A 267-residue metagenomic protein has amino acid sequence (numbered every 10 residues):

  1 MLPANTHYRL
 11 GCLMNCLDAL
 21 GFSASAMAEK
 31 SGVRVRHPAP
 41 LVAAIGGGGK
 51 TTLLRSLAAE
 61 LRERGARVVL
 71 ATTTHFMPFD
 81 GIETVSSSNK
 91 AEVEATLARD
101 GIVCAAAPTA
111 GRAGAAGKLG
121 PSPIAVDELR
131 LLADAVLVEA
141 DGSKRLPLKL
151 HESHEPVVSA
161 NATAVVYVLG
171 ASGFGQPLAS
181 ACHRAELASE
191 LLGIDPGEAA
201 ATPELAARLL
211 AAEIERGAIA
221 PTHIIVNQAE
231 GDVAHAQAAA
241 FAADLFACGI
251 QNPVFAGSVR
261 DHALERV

Functional and structural regions predicted by a protein language model:
M1-M14: Charged, amphipathic alpha-helical linker segments immediately N-terminal to NTP-binding catalytic cores
N15-R64: Walker A (P-loop) phosphate-binding motif
H37-P40, R64-A66, A98-G101, L131-D134 (+3 more regions): Short coil/turn connectors at secondary-structure junctions
A44, V68-T72, C104-A107, V136-A140 (+3 more regions): General beta-strand structural signal in soluble alpha/beta enzymes
G46-G47, T73, A107-T109, N227-G231 (+1 more regions): Structural motif
A58-T109: N-terminal phosphate/diphosphate-binding loop that engages ATP/GTP or pyrophosphate donors across diverse enzyme folds
G114-L132, D141-C248, E265-V267: Conserved catalytic-core segment of NTP-binding enzymes
G257-A263: Beta-strand-loop-alpha "switch" segments that mediate conformational coupling across diverse proteins
